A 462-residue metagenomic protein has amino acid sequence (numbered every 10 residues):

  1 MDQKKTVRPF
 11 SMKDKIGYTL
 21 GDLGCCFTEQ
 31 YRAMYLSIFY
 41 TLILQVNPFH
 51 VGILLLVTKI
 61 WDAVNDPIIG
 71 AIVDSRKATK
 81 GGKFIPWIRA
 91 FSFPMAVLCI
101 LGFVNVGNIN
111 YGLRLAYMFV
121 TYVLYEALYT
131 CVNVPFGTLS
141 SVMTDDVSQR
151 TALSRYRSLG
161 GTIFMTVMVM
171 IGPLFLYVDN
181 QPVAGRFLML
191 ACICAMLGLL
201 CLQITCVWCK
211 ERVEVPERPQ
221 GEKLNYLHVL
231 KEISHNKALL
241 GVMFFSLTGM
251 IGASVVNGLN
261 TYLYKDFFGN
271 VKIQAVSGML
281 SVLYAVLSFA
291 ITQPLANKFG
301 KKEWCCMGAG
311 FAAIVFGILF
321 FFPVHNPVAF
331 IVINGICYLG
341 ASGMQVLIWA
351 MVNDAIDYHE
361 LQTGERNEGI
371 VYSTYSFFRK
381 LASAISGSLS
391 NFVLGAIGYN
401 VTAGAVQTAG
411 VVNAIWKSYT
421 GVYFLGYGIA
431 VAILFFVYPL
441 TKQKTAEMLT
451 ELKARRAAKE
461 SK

Functional and structural regions predicted by a protein language model:
D2-K462: Membrane-embedded alpha-helical bundles of multi-pass transporters/translocases, especially carrier/permease families
